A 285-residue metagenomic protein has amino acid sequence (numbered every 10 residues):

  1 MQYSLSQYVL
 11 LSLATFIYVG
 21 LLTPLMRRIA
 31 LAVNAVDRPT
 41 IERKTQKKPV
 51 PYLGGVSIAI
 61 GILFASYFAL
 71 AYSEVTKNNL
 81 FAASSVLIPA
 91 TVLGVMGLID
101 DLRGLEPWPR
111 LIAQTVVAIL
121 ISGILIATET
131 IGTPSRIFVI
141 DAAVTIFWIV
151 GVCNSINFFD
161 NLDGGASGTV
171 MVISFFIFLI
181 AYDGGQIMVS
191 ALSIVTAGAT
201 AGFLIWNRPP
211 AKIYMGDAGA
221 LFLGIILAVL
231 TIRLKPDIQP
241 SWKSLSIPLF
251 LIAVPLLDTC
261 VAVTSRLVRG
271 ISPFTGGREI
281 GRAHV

Functional and structural regions predicted by a protein language model:
M1-C260: "…together with the soluble PPM/PP2C metallo-phosphatase catalytic core" -> "…together with the soluble PPM/PP2C
C260-G276: Juxtamembrane interface at the ends
E279-I280: Active-site-adjacent substrate-binding region of metalloamidase/peptidase-like peptide-processing proteins
A283-V285: Conserved small/polar residues in nucleotide/adenosyl-binding loops
